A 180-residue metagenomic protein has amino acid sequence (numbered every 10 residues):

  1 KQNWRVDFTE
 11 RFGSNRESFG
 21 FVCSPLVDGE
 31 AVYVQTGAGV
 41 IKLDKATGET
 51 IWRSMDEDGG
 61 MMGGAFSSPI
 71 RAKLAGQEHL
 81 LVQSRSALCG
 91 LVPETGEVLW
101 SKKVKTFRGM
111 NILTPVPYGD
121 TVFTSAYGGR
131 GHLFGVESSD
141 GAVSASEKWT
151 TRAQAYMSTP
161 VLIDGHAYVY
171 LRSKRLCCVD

Functional and structural regions predicted by a protein language model:
R5-V27, R53-Q77, Q83-R85, S101-Y118 (+2 more regions): Extracytoplasmic beta-rich repeat domains
D7, D44-G48, V92-G96, V136-D140 (+1 more regions): Short loop/turn segments that connect beta-strands within beta-propeller blades
G39-G48, A87: Beta-propeller blade signature
I41, C89-G90, H132, C177: WD40 beta-propeller blade core
R130-G131, T151-D180: Loop/turn-rich, solvent-exposed surfaces of beta-rich toroidal or solenoidal domains
